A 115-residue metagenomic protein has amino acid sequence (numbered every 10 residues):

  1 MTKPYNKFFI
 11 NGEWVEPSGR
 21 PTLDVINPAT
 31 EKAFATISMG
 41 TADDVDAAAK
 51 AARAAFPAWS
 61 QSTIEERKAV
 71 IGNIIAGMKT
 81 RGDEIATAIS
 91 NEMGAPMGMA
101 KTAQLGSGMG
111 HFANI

Functional and structural regions predicted by a protein language model:
M1-T36, A69, N73: Terminal low-complexity tails and localization/encapsulation signals of metabolic enzymes
F34-I115: Glycine-rich loop-to-alpha-helix module at the N-terminal edge of alpha/beta enzyme cores
